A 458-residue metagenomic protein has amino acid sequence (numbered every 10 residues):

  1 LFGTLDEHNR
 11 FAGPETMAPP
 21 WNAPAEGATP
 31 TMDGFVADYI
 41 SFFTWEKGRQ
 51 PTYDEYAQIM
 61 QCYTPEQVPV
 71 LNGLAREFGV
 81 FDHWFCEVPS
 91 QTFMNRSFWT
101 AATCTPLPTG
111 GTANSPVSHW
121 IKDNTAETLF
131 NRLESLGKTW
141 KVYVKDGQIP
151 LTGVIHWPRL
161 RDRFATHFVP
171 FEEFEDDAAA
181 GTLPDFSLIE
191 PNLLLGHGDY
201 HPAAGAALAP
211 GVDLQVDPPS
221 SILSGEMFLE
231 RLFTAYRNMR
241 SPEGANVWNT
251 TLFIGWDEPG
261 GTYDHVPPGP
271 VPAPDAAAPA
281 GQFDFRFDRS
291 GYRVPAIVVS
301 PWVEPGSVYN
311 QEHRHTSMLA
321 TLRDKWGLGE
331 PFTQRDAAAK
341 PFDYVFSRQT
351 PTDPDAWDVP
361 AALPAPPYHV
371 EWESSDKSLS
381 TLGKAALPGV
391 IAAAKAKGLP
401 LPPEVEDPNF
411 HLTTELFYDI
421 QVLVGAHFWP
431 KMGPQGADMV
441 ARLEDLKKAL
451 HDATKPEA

Functional and structural regions predicted by a protein language model:
L1-A458: N-terminal pro-sequences and low-complexity stem/linker regions of secreted or lumenal proteins
